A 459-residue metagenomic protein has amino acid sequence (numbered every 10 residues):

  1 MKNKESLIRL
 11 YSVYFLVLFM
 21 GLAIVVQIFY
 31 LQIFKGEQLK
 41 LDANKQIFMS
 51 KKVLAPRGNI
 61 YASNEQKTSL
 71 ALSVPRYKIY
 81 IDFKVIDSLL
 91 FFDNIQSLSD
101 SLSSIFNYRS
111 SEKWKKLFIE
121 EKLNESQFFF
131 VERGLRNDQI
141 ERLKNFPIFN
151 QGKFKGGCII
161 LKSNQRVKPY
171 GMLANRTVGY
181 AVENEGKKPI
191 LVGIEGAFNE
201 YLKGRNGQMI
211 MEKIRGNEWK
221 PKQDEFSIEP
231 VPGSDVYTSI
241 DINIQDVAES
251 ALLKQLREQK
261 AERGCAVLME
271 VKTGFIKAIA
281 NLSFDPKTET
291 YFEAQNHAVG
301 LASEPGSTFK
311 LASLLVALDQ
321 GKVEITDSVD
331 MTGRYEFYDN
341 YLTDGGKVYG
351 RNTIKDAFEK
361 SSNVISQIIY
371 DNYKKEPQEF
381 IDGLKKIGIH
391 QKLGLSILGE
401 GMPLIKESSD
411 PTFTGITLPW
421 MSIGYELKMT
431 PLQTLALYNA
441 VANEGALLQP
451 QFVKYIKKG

Functional and structural regions predicted by a protein language model:
N3-Q38: Hydrophobic alpha-helical transmembrane signal-anchor segments
E37-I47: A structural "hinge/loop" feature
K52-P56, K260-R263: Short, small/polar residue-rich loop motifs at catalytic or cofactor-binding pockets
R57, R76, I95-S99, S103 (+14 more regions): Extracytoplasmic/secreted envelope proteins and their assembly/folding machinery, especially bacterial periplasmic
A62-N64, S69-A71, K213-S227, I240 (+2 more regions): Beta-lactam-recognizing serine transpeptidase/beta-lactamase-like catalytic domain environment
A71-V74, S97-S104, K116-P232: Small/polar-residue-rich segments within soluble enzyme cores
Y77-F92, F284-H297: A short, polar/charged loop-to-alpha-helix boundary motif
W219-G264: Conserved, well-ordered alpha-helix/loop/beta-strand core segments that scaffold catalytic motifs
